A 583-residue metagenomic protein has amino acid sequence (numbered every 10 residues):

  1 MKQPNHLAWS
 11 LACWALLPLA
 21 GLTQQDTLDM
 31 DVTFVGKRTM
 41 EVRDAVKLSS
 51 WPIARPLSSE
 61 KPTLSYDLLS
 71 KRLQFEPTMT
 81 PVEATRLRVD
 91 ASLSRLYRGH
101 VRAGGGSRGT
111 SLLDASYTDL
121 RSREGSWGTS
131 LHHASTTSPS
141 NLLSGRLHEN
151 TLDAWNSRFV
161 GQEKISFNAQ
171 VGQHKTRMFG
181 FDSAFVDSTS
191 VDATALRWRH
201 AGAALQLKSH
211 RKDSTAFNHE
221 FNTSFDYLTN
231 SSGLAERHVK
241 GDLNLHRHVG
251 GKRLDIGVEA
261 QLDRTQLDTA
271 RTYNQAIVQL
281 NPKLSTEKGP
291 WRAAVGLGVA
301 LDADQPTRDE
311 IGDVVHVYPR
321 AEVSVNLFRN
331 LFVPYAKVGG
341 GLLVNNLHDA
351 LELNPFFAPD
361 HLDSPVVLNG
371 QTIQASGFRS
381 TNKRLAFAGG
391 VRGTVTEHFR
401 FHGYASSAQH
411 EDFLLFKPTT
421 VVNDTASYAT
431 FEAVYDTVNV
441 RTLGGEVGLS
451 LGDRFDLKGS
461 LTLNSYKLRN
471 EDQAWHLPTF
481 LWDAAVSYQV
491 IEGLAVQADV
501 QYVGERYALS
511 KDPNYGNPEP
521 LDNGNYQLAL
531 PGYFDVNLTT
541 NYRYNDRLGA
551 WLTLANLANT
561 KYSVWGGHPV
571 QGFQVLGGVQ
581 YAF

Functional and structural regions predicted by a protein language model:
L22-A91: N-terminal periplasmic/intermembrane-space "pro-region" immediately following the signal or transit peptide
P81-E83, S92-L152: Outer-membrane beta-barrel translocator/receptor signature
L96, R292, Q305-Y318, E322-F583: Exposed, low-structure sequence patches enriched in small/polar residues
V101-G105, L131-H133, F167-K175, F221-Y227 (+8 more regions): Transmembrane beta-barrel strands of outer-membrane/channel proteins
R102-D114, N141-H148, T229-E236, L267-N274 (+4 more regions): Solvent-exposed loop/turn segments connecting transmembrane beta-strands in outer-membrane beta-barrel proteins
A115-D119, T129, A154-R158, A203-S209 (+11 more regions): Residues on the lipid-exposed face of transmembrane beta-strands in outer-membrane beta-barrel proteins
T118-P139, L254-E259, Y273-P306, S450-S465 (+1 more regions): Surface-exposed extracellular loop regions of Gram-negative outer-membrane beta-barrel proteins
T136-L147, T151-D153, N168-N218, N222-H238 (+2 more regions): Flexible loop and strand-edge segments within Gram-negative outer membrane beta-barrel domains
